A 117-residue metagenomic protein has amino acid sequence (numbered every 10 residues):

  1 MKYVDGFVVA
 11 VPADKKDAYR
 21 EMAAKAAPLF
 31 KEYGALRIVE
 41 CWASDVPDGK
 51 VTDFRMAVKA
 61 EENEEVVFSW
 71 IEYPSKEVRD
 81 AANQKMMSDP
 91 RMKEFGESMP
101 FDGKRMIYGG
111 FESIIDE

Functional and structural regions predicted by a protein language model:
M1-A24: Long, hydrophobic N-terminal alpha-helical segment
Y3, K15, A26, S69 (+2 more regions): A general marker of short, structured functional hotspots
V4-V11, K50-M86: Short, well-ordered beta-strand segments in beta-rich or mixed alpha/beta enzyme and ligand-binding folds
F7, A23, I38-C41, Y73 (+2 more regions): N-terminal, helix-rich and Lys/Arg-enriched segments in bacterial and organellar proteins
K16-D17, P28-G34: Short, well-structured hydrophobic secondary-structure segments
R20-A26, A82-P90: Short amphipathic alpha-helices in soluble, non-transmembrane regions that often serve as interface/regulatory elements
K31, A35-E62, S88-E117: Glycine-rich beta-strand-turn "strand-cap" elements at beta-sheet edges
